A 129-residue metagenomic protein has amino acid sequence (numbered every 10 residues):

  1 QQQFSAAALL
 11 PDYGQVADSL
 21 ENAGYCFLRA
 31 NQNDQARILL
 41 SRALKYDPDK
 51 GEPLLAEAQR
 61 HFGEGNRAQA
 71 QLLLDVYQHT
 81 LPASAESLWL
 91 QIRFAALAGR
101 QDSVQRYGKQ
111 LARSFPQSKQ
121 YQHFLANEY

Functional and structural regions predicted by a protein language model:
D12-G14, P48, P82, P116: Short coil turns that delineate tetratricopeptide repeat
V16-D18, E52, E86, Q120: Start-of-helix register in tetratricopeptide repeats
A23, E57, Q91-F94: Structural register within alpha-helical repeat arrays
Y77-Y129: Terminal, low-structured helical/coil segments at or just beyond the last alpha-helical repeat
